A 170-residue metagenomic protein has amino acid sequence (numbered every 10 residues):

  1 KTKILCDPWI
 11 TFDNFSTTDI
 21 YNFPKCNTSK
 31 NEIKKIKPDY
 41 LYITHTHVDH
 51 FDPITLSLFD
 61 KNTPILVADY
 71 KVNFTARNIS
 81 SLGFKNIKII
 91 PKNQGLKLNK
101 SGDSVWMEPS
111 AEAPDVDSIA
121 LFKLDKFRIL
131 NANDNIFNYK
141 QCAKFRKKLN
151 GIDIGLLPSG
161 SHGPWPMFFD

Functional and structural regions predicted by a protein language model:
T2, K61-P64, F84: A short helix->loop->beta-strand "cap" motif at the edges of active sites that frequently abuts
T2-Y42, P53-I54, L58, F137-N150: Pre-active-site segment of Zn-dependent metallo-hydrolases
P8-I10, T46, S110-A111, N133-N135 (+1 more regions): Active-site metal-binding loops of divalent metal-dependent hydrolases
N14, F51, T75, W165: Glycine/Thr-rich phosphate-binding loops of Rossmann-like dinucleotide-binding domains
Y40, K61-L66, I129: Short active-site oxyanion
P64-N73, Y139-D170: Cap/insert and terminal regions of metallo-dependent hydrolase folds
V67-F127: Metallo-beta-lactamase
